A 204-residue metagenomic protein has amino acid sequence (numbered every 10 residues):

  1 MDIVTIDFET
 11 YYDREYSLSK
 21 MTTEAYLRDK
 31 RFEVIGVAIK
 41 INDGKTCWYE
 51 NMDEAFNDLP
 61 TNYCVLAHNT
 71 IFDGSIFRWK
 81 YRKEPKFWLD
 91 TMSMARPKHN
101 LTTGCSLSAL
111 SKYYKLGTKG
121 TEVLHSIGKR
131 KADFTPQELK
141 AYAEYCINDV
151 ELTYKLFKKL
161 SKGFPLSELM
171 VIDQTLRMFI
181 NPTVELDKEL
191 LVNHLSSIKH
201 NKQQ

Functional and structural regions predicted by a protein language model:
D2-V4, D13-K20, R28-K159: Conserved DEDDh/DEDDy metal-dependent 3′-5′ exonuclease domain
T23: Active-site neighborhoods of enzyme catalytic cores
P85, H125-Q204: Mixed-charge, glycine-rich, non-catalytic linkers/tails in nucleic-acid processing enzymes
